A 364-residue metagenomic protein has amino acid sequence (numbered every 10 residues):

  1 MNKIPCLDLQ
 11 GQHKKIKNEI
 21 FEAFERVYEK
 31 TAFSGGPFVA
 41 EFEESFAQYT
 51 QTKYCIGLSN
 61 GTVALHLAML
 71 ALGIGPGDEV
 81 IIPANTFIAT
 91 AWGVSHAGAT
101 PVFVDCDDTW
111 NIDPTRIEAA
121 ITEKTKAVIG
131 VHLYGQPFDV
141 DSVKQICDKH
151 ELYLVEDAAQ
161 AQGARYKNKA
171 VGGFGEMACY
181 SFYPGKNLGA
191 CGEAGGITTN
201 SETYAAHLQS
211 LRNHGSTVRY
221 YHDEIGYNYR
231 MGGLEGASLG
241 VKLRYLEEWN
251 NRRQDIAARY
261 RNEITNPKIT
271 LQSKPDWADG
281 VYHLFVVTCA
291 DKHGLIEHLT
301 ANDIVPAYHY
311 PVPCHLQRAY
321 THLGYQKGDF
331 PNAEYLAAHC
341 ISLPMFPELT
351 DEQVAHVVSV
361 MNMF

Functional and structural regions predicted by a protein language model:
M1-A32, P37, N302: N-terminal "arm"/small-domain region of PLP-dependent enzymes with the aminotransferase-like
Q10, E22, P37-S45, Y49-C55 (+5 more regions): PLP-dependent aminotransferase class I/II
T31-E79, G93-A97, F103, K169 (+1 more regions): Phosphate-binding glycine-rich loop
I56, I81, V102, L154-V155 (+4 more regions): Structural detector of well-ordered beta-strand residues that form the stable sheet scaffold of enzyme domains
L70-A158, R165: PLP-dependent aminotransferase-like
N111-A120, N168-A178, V354-M363: A short alpha/beta connector and helix-capping loop motif
E156-A190, R219-D223: Conserved active-site segment immediately N-terminal to the catalytic lysine that forms the internal aldimine
Y180-S181, G195-N200, G240: Short beta-strand-to-turn element immediately C-terminal to the catalytic PLP-Schiff-base lysine in fold type I
